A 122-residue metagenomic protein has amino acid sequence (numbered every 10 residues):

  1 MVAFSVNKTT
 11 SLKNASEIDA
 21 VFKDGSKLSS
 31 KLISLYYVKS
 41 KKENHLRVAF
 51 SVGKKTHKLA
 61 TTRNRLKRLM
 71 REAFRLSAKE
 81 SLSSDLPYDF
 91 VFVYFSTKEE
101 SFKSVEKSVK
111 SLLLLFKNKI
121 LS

Functional and structural regions predicted by a protein language model:
M1-S122: Positively charged, solvent-exposed patches that mediate nucleic-acid binding
